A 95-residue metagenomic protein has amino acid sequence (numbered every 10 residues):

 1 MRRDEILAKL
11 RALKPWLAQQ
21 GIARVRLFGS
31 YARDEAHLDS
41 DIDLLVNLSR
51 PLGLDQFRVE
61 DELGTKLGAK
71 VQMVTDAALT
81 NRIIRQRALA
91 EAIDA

Functional and structural regions predicted by a protein language model:
M1-R24, R33-L38, S49-A95: Catalytic core of pol beta-like nucleotidyltransferases
L38-D39, L44: A short, structured beta-strand/loop element
